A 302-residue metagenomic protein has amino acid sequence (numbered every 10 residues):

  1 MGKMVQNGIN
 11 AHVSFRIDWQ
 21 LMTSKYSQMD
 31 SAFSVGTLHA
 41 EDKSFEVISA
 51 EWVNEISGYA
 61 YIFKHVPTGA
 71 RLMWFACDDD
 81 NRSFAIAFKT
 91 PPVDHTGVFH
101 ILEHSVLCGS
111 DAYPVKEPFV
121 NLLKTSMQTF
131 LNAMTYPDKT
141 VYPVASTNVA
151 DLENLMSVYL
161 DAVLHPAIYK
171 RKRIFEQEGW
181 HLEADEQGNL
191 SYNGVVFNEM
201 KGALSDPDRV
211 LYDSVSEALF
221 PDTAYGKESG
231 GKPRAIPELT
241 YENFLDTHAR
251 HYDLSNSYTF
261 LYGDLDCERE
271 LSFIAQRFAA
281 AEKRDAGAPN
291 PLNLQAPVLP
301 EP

Functional and structural regions predicted by a protein language model:
M1, V53, A76, N132-M134 (+1 more regions): Generic marker of residues within folded, mature protein domains
K3-N7: Polybasic, lysine-rich low-complexity intrinsically disordered segments
G8-V13: Short hydrophobic alpha-helical segments enriched in small aliphatic residues
W19-K43, P91, H95, S105-P300: Charge-rich, well-structured scaffold segments of protease-associated domains
M29-D78: N- or domain-start disorder-to-order transition segments that initiate the globular core
E55-S57, K64-G97, C108, Y113-V120: An N-terminal structural lobe/cap that precedes and organizes the functional/catalytic core across diverse proteins
